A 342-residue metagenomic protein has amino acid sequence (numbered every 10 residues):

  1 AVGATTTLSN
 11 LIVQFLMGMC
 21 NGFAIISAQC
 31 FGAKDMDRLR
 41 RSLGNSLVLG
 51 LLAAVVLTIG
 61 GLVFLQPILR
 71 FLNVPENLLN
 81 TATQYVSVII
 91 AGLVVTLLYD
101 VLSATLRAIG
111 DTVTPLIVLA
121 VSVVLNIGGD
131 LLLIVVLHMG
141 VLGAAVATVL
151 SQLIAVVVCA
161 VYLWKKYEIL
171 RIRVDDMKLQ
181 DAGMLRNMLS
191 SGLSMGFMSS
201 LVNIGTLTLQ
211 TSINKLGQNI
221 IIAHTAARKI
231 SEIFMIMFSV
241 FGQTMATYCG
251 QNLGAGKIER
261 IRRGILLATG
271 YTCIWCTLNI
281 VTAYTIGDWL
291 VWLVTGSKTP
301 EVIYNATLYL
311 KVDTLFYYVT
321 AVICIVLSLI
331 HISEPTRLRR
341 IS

Functional and structural regions predicted by a protein language model:
A1, L69-E76, L132-M139, S200-K229 (+3 more regions): Helix-terminus/linker motif at the lipid-water interface of multi-pass membrane proteins
V2-I59, T96-P115, A223-G287, T320-S333: Small-residue-rich hydrophobic transmembrane alpha-helices
I25, Q66-P67, A104, L131 (+9 more regions): Transmembrane alpha-helix boundary and packing residues in multipass membrane permease domains and related
S27-G92, V136-L193, C249-F316: Short alpha-helical transmembrane segments in multi-pass integral membrane proteins
G61, D130, C159-L163, Q210 (+3 more regions): Structural signal for membrane-spanning alpha-helices in multi-pass inner-membrane proteins, emphasizing helix cores
V88, S122, S151-A155, C159 (+2 more regions): Transmembrane helical elements of multi-pass membrane transporters/channels
T112-L116, A144-A145, I221, R337: Alpha-helical transmembrane segments and their helix-entry boundary regions
H331-I341: Single conserved hydrophobic/aromatic residue that forms the stacking wall/gate of nucleotide- or nucleobase-binding
